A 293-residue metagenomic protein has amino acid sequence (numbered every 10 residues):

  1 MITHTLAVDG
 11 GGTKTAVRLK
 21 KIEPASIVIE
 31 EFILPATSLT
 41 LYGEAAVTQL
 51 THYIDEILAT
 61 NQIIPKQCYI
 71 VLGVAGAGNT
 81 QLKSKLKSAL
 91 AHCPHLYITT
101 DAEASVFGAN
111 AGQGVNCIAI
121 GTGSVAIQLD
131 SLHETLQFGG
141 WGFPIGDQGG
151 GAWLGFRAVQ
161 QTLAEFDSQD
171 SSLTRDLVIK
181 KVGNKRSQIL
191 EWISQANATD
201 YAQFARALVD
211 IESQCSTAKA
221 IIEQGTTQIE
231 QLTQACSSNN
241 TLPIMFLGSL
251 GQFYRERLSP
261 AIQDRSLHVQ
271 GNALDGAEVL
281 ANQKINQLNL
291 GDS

Functional and structural regions predicted by a protein language model:
M1-K66, A109-G114, V159-S293: ATP-binding/phosphotransfer module of carbohydrate and carboxylate kinases, centering on a glycine-rich
R18, Y69-G73, Y97: Short, conserved beta-strand segments within well-ordered enzyme catalytic domains that often line or immediately flank
V71-G78, I120-G123, T241-G251: Glycine-rich beta-strand-to-loop/alpha-helix junction loops that act as flexible
A77-S172: Phosphate-binding/catalytic loop of phosphoryl-transfer enzymes
